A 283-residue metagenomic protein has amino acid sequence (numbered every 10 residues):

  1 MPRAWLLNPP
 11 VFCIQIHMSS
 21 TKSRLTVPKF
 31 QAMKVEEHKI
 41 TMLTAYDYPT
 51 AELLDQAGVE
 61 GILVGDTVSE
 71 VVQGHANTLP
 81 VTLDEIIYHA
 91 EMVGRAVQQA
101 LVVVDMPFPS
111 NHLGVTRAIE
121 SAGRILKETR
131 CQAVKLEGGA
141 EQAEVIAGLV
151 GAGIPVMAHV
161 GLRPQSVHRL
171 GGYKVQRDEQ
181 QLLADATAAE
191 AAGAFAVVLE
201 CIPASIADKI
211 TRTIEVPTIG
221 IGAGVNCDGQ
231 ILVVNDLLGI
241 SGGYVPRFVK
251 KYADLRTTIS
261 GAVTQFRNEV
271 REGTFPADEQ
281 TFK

Functional and structural regions predicted by a protein language model:
I16-S19: N-terminal mitochondrial targeting presequences
L25-M33, I40-H75, L79, L83-V104 (+3 more regions): Alpha/beta enzyme core
R247, K251-A253: C-terminal helix-cap and adjacent tail motif
